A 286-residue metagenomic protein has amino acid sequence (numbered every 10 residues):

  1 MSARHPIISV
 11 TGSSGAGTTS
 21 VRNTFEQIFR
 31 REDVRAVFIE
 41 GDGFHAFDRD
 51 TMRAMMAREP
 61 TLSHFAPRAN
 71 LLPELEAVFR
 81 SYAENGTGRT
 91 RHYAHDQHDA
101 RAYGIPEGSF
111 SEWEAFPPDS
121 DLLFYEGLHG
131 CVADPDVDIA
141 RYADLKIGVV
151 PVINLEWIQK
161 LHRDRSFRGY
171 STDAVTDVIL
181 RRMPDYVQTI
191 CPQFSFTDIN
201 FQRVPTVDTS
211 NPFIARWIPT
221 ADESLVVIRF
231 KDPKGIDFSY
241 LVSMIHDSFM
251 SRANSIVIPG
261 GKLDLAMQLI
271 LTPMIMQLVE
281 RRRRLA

Functional and structural regions predicted by a protein language model:
M1-H5: Phosphate-binding P-loop
I7-S9: Short hydrophobic/aromatic beta-strand immediately N-terminal to the Walker A/P-loop
T11, E126: Residues at the beta-strand->loop junction immediately N-terminal to the Walker
S14: The conserved Walker
T19-D33: A conserved segment at the C-terminal end of the G1
E32-E40, F44-R101: Conserved nucleotide-sensing/catalytic segment adjacent to the nucleotide-binding pocket in NTP-handling enzymes
F110-P118, L122, I139, I153-A286: C-terminal accessory "lid"/substrate-recognition subdomains
